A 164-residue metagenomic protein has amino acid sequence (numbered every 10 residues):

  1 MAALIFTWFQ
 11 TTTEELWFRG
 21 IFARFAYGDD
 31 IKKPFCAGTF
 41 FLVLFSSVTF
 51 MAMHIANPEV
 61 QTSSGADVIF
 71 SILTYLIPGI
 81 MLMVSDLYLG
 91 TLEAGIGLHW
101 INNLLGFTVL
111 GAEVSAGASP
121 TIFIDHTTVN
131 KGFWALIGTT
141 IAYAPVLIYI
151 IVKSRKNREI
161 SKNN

Functional and structural regions predicted by a protein language model:
M1-N163: Transmembrane helix-loop-helix hairpins at the membrane interface of multi-pass integral membrane proteins
